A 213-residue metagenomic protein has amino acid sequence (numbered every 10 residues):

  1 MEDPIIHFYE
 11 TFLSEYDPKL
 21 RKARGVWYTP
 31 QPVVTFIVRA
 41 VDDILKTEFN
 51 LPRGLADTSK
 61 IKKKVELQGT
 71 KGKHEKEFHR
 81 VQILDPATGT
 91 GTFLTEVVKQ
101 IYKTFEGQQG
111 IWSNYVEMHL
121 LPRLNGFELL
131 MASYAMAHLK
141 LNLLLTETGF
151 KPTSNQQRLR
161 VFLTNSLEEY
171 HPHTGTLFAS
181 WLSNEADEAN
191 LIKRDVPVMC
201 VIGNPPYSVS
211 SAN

Functional and structural regions predicted by a protein language model:
P4-N213: SAM-dependent methyltransferase catalytic region
